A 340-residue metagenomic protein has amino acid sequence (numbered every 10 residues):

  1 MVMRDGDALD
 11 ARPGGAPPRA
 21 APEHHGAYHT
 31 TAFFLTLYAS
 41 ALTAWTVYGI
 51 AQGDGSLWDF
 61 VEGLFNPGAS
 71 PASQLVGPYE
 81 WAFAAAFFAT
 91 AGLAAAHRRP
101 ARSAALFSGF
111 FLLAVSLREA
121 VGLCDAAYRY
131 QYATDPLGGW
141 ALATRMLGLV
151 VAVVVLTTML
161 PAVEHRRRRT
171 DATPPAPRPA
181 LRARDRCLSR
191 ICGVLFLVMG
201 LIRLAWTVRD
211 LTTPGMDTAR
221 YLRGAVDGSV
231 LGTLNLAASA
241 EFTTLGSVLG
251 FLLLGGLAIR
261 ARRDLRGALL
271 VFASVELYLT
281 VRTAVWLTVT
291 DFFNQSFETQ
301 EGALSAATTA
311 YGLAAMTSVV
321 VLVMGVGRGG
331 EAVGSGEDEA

Functional and structural regions predicted by a protein language model:
M1-H165: N-terminal membrane-targeting/anchoring modules of bacterial envelope and secretion proteins
P17-T30, F88-F107, V154-I191, L252-F272 (+1 more regions): Cytoplasmic membrane-interface segments at the C-terminal ends of transmembrane helices
T31-A39, A104-R118, R186-G200, A268-R282: Transmembrane alpha-helical segments of multi-pass membrane proteins
A39-G49, G200-P214, N235-A340: C-terminal transmembrane-bundle signature of multipass membrane proteins, characterized by strong activation on
T46-A82, R118-M146, W206-G246, R282-Y311: Membrane interfacial helix motifs at helix-loop boundaries and amphipathic/re-entrant anchors
G138-F251: Generic multipass alpha-helical transmembrane bundles of integral membrane proteins
